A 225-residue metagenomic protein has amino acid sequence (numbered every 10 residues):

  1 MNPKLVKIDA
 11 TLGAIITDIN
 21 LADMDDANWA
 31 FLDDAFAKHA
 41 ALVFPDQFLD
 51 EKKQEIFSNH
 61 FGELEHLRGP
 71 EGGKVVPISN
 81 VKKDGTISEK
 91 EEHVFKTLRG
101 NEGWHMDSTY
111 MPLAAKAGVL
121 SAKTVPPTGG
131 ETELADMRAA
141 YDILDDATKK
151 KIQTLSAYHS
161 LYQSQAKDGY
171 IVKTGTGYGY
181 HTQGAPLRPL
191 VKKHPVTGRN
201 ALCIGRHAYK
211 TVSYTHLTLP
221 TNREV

Functional and structural regions predicted by a protein language model:
M1-T132, G184, L190-T197, G205-H207: Non-heme Fe(II)-dependent double-stranded beta-helix
N20-L21, E133-D142, H207-Y214: Short histidine-centered catalytic/ligand-binding loop motif
D25, D50, D136, D145 (+2 more regions): Helix N-cap and loop-to-helix transition residues
P126-P127, Y158-L161, A208-K210: Short, catalytically relevant binding-site loops at active-site mouths
G130-G175: Hydrophobic, aromatic-enriched interface-forming segments
A166-K210: A mid-sequence, solvent-exposed acidic-amphipathic segment
H216-V225: Single conserved hydrophobic/aromatic residue that forms the stacking wall/gate of nucleotide- or nucleobase-binding
